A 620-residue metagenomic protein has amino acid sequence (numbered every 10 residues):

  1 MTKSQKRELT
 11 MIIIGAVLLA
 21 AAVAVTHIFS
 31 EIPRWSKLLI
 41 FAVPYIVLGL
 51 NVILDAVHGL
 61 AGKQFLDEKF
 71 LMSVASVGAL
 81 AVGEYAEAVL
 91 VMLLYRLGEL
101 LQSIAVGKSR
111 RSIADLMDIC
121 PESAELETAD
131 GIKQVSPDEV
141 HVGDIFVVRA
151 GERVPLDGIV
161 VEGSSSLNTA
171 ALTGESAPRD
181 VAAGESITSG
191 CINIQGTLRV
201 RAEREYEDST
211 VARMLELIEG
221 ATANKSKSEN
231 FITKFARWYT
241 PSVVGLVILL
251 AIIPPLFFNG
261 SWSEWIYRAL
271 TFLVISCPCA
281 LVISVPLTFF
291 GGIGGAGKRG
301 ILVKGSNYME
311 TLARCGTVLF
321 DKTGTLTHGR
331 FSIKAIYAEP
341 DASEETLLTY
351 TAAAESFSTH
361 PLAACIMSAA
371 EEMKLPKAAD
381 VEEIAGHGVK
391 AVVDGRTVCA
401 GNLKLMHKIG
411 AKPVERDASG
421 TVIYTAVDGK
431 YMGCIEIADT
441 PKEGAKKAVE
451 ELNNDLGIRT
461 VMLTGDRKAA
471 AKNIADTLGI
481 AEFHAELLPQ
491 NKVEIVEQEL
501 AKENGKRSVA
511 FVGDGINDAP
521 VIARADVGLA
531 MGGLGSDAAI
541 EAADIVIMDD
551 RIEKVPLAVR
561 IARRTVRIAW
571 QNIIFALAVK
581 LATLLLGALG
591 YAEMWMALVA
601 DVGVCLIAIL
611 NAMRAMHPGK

Functional and structural regions predicted by a protein language model:
M1-S36, V106, D130-Q134, V211-A212 (+3 more regions): Flexible metal-binding regulatory segments at protein termini and peripheral loops
T2, V23, I40-E127, E139-F146 (+6 more regions): Actuator/coupling domain of P-type ATPases
T2-K6, A20-E31, D55-G59, V77-V82 (+8 more regions): Membrane-embedded alpha-helical bundles of multi-pass transporters
I13-V17, N230-N259, R268-F289, W570-V599: Bilayer-spanning, highly hydrophobic alpha-helical transmembrane segments
A56, E84, A105, A124 (+26 more regions): Residue-level signature of catalytic and energy-coupling elements of molecular machines, predominantly ATP/GTP-dependent
V57-D67, L101-D115, L287-S306, M613-K620: Juxtamembrane helix-loop transition segments at the membrane interface in multi-pass membrane proteins
D115-L116, G143, K304-V527, R560-R563 (+1 more regions): Cytosolic catalytic headpiece
A124, V135, D144, L156-D157 (+12 more regions): Conserved cytosolic headpiece of P-type ATPases
